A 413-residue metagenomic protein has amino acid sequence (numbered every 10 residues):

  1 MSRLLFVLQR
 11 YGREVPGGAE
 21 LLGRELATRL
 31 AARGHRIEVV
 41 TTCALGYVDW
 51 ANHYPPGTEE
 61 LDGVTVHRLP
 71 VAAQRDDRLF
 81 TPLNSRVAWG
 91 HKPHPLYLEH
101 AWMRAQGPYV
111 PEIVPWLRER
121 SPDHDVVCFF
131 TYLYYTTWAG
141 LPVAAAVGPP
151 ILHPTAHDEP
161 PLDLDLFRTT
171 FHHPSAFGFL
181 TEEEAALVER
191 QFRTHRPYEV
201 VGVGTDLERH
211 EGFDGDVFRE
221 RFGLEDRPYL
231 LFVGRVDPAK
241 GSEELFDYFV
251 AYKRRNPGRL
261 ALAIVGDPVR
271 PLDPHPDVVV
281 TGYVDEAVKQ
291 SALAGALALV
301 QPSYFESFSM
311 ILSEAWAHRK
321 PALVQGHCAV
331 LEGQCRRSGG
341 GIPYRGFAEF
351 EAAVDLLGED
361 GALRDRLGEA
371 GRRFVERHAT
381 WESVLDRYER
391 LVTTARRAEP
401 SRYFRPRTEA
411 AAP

Functional and structural regions predicted by a protein language model:
L5, G223-K240, F246-V250: Conserved donor-binding/catalytic core segment of Leloir-type glycosyltransferases
T41, P149-P160, F167-D214, L224: Donor nucleotide-sugar binding/catalytic pocket of nucleotide-sugar-dependent glycosyltransferases
A51-G57, E211-L224: A short helix/loop element that forms part of the nucleotide-sugar donor recognition site in Leloir-type
A145, G266-Q290: Nucleotide-activated donor-binding/catalytic signature segment of Leloir-type glycosyltransferases, i.e., the conserved
V217, E359-S401: A charged, aromatic-enriched C-terminal amphipathic alpha-helix characteristic of glycosyltransferases across folds
Y304: Aromatic "clamp/platform" in nucleotide-sugar-dependent glycosyltransferases that forms part of the donor/acceptor
P321-Q325: Short hydrophobic beta-strand element within catalytic cores of glycosyltransferases and related nucleotide-activated
G341-A348, L356-G361: Conserved acidic donor-binding segment of nucleotide-sugar-dependent glycosyltransferases
